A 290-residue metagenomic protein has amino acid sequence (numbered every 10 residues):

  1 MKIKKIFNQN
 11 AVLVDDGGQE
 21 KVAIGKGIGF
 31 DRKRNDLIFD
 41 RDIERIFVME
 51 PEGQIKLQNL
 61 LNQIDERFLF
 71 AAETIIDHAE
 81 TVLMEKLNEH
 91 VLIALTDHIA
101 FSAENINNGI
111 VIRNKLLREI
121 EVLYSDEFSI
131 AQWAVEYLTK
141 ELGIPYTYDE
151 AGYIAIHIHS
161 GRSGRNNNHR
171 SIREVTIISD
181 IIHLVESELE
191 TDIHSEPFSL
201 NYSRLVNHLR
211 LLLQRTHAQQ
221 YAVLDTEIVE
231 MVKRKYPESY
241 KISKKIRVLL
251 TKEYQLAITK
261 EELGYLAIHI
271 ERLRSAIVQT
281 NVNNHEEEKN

Functional and structural regions predicted by a protein language model:
M1-N290: A cross-family "folded-core" feature that marks the main globular domain of proteins
